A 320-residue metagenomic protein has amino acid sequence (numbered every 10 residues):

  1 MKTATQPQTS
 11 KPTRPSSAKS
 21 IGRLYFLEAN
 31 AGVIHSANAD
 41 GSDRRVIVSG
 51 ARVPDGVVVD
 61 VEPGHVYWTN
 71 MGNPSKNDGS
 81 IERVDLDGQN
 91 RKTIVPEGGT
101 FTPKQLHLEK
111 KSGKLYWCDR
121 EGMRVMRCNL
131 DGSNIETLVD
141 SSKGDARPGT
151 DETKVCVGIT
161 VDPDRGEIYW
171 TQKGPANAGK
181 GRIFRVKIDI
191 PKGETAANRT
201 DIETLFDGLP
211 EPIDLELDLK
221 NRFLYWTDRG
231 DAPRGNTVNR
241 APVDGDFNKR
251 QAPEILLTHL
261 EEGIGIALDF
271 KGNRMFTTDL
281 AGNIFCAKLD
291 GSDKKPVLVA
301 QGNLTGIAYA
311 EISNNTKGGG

Functional and structural regions predicted by a protein language model:
K11-V46, V59: An edge-strand/N-cap motif at the start of beta-rich repeat modules
T13-I21, A51-G64, M71, E97-K114 (+8 more regions): Beta-rich, blade/repeat-based domains predominating in secreted/periplasmic proteins but also intracellular
A29, M71-G72, R120, L130 (+6 more regions): Short loop/turn segments immediately following the C-termini of beta-strands
G32-H35, K76-E82, M123-M126, N177-V186 (+2 more regions): Structural motif
D40, G50, D87, G99 (+8 more regions): Conserved loop/turn at the beginning of each blade in beta-propeller domains
S42-V48, N90-P96, N134-G149, T200-F206 (+2 more regions): A short beta-strand motif characteristic of beta-propeller blades
W68-K143, T153, V157: A generic tandem-repeat structural signature
L130, V186-T195, A241-N248, L289: Short loop/turn segments immediately following beta-strands, especially the blade-tip and inter-blade linker loops
